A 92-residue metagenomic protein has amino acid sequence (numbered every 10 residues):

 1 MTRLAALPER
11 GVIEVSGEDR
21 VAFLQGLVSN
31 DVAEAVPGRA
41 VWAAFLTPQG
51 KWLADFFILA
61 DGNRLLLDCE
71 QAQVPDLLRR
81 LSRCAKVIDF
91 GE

Functional and structural regions predicted by a protein language model:
M1-E92: Basic, glycine/lysine-rich polyanion-binding surfaces/domains
